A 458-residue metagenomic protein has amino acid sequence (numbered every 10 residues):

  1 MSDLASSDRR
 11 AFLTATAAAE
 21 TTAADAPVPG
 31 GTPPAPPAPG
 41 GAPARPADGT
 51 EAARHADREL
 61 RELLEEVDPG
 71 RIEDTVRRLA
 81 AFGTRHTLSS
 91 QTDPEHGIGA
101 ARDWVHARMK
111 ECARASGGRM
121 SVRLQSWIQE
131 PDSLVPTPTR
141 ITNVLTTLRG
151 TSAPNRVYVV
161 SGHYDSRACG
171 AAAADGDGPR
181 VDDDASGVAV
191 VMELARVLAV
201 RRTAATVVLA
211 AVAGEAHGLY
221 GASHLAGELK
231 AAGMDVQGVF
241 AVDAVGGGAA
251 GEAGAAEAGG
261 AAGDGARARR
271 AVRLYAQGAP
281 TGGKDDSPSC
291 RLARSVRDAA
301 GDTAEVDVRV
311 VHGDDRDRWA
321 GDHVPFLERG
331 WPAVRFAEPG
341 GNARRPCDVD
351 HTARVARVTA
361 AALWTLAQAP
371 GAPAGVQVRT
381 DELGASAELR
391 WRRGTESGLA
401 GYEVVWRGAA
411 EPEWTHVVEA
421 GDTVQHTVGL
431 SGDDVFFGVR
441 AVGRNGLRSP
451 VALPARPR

Functional and structural regions predicted by a protein language model:
S2-E20: N-terminal secretory signal peptides and thylakoid transit peptides that target proteins across membranes
A38-G41, G49, R71-R149, R309: A non-catalytic alpha/beta surface segment that caps or lines the substrate-entry region of metallo-dependent hydrolase
T146, V160-L219, T359: Alpha-helical metal-binding/catalytic segments enriched in His/Glu/Asp
V212-D322, R329, A333: Metal-dependent peptidase/peptidase-like ectodomains
E338-Q377: His/Asp/Glu-rich mid-to-C-terminal helical/loop segments that flank catalytic regions of hydrolases
A385-G398: Conserved aromatic anchor
T427-R448: Beta-strand-rich modules
R444-R458: Extracellular fibronectin type III
